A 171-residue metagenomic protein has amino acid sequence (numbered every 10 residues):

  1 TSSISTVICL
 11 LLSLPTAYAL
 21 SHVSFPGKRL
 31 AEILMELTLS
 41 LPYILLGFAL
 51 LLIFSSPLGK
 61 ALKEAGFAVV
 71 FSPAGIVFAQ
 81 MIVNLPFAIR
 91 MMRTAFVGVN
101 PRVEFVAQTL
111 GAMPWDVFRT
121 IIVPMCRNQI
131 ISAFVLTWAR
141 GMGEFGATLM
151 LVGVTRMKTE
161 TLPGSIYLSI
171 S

Functional and structural regions predicted by a protein language model:
T1-V97, I121-F145, Y167: Membrane-water interface segments at the C-terminal ends of transmembrane alpha-helices in multi-pass inner-membrane
T6, S72, V117, T148 (+1 more regions): Ser/Thr-centric signal marking residues that sit in or immediately flank functional binding/regulatory motifs
V23, V99, F105-C126, S171: Short helix-to-coil transition segments within interhelical loops that connect adjacent transmembrane helices
F25, P101, G153: Short, conserved catalytic or interaction motifs in soluble domains
F71-G75, F105-P114, A147-V152: Short, highly charged low-complexity linear segments
E104-F105, G164: A broad detector of short, well-ordered amphipathic alpha-helices that serve as recognition/interaction surfaces
M142, T148-S171: Interhelical loop and adjacent transmembrane-helix boundary motif in polytopic membrane transport permeases
